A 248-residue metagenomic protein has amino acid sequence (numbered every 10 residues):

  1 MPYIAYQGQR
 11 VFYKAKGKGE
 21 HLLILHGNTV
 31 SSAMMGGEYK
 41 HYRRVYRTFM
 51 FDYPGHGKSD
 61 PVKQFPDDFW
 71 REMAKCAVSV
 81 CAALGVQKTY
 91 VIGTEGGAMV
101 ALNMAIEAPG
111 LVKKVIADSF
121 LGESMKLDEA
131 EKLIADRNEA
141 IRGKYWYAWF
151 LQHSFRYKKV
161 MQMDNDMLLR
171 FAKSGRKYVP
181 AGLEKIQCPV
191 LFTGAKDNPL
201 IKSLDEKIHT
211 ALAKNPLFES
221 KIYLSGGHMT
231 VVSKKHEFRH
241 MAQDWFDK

Functional and structural regions predicted by a protein language model:
Q9-D60: Conserved HGGG/HGGXW glycine-rich cap/lid loop of the alpha/beta-hydrolase fold
N28, T89, G93-E95: Conserved alpha/beta-hydrolase "nucleophile elbow" surrounding the catalytic nucleophile
F49-T89, H240: Active-site loop/oxyanion-hole signature of alpha/beta-hydrolase fold enzymes
M99-E107, V112-G143: Flexible "cap/lid" loop of the alpha/beta hydrolase fold
D166-G182: Active-site nucleophile elbow and catalytic-triad environment of alpha/beta-hydrolase enzymes
I186, F192-G194: Short beta-strand/loop motif that positions the catalytic acidic residue of the alpha/beta-hydrolase fold
G194-G226, V232: Conserved loop-alpha-helix segment in the C-terminal half of the alpha/beta-hydrolase fold that carries the catalytic
V232-D244: Post-His helix in hydrolase/transferase enzymes
